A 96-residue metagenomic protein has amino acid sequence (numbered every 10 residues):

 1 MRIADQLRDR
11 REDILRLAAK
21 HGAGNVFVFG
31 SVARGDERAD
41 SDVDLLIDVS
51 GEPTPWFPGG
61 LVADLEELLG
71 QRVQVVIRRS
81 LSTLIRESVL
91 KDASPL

Functional and structural regions predicted by a protein language model:
M1-F27, A33-A39, S50-L96: Catalytic core of pol beta-like nucleotidyltransferases
S41-V43: Change "...and in nucleic-acid phosphodiester-cleaving endonucleases..." to "...and in nucleic-acid processing enzymes
